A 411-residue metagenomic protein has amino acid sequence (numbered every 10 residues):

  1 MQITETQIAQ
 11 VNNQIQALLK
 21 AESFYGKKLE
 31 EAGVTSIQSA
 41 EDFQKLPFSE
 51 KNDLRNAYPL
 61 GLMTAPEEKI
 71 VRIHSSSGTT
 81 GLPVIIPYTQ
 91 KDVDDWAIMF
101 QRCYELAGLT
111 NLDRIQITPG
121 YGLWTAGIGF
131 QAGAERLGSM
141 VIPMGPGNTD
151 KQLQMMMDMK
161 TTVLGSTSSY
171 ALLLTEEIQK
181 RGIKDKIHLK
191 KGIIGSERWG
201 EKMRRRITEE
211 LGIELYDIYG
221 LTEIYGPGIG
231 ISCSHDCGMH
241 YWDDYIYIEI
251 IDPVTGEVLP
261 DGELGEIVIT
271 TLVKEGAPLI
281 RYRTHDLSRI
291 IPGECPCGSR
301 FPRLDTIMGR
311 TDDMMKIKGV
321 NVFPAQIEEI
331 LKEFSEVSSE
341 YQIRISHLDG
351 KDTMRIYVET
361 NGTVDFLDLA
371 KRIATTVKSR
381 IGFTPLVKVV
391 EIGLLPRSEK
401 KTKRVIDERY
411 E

Functional and structural regions predicted by a protein language model:
M1-S75, T80-I98, R102-L106, T110-L112 (+6 more regions): Nucleotide 5′-phosphate-binding alpha/beta core
S49-Y216, I224, G228-S234, G238 (+2 more regions): Active-site phosphate/ATP/adenylate-binding loop shared across adenylate-forming ligases
R114-I117, V268, Y357: Short, well-ordered beta-strand segments
V141, L215, I248, Y341-I343 (+1 more regions): Generic structural signal for residues in well-ordered beta-strands
M144, I218, I251, S346 (+1 more regions): Conserved beta-strand termini and adjacent loop/short-helix elements that scaffold enzyme active sites in alpha/beta
L164, V273-I381, E399-K400: AMP-binding/adenylate-forming catalytic core of the ANL superfamily
W199-E294: Conserved AMP-binding/adenylate-forming
